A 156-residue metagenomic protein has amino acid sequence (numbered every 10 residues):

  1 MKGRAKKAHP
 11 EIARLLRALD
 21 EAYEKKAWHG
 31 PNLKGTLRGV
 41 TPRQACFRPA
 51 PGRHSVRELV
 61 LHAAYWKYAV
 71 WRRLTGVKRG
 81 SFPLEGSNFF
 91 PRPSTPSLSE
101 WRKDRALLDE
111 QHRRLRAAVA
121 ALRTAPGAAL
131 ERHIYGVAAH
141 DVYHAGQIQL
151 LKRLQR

Functional and structural regions predicted by a protein language model:
M1-G30, K34-L37, P42-N88, T124-R156: Short, contiguous alpha-helical
F89-A125, R132-V137: Acidic/histidine-rich alpha-helical segments that form the ligand environment of transition-metal centers
